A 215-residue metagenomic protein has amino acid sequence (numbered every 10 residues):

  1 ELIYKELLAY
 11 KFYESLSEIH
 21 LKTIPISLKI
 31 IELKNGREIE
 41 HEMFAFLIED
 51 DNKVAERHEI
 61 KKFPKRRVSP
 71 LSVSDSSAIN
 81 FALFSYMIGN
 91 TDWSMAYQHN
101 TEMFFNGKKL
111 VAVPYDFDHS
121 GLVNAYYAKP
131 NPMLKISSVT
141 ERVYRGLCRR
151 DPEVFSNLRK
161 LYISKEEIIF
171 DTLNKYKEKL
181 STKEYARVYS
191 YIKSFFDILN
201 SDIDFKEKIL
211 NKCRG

Functional and structural regions predicted by a protein language model:
E1-G215: Phosphate/dinucleotide-binding and metal-coordinating scaffold of catalytic cores in nucleotide-dependent enzymes
